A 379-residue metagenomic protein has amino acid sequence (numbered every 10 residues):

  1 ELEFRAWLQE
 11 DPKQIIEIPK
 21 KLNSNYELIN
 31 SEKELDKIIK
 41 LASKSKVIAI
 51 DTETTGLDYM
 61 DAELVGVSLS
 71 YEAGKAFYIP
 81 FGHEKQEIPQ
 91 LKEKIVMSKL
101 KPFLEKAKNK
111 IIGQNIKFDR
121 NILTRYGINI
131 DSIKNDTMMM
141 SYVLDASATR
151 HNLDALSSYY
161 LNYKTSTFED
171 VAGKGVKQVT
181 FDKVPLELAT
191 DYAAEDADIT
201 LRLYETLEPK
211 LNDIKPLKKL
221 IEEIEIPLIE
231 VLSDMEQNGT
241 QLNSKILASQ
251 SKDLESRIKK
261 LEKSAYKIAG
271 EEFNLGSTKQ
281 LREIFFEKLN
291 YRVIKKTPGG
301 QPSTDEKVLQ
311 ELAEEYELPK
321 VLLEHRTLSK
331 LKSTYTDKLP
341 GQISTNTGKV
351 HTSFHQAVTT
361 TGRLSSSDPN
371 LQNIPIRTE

Functional and structural regions predicted by a protein language model:
E1-E84, E105, T124, N135 (+5 more regions): Conserved "right-hand" nucleotidyltransferase catalytic core of DNA-directed polymerases
A49, K108-I116: Acidic beta-strand-to-loop metal/phosphate-binding motif
Q90-K108: Short, basic/hydrophobic alpha-helical segments
Q114, Y163-S166: Short helix-interrupting loop/turn segments at helix-coil junctions
Y126-I130: Helix-loop-beta element that forms the nucleotide-linked donor phosphate-binding surface in glycosyltransferases
M139-V143: Long, compositionally biased intrinsically disordered terminal regions
